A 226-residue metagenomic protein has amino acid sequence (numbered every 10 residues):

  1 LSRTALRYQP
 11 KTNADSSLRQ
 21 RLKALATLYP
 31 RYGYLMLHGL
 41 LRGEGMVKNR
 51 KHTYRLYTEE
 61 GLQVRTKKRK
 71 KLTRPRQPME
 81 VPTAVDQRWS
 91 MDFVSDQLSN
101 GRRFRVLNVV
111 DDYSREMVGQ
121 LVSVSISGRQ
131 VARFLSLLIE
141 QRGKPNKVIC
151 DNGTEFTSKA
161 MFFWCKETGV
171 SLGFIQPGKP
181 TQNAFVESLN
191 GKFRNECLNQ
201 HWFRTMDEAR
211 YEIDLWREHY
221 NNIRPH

Functional and structural regions predicted by a protein language model:
L1-R88, D96, K179: Basic, flexible linker segments flanking DNA-binding modules in nucleic acid-interacting mobile-element proteins
T12, C150-N152, S158-F163, L172-R194 (+1 more regions): RNase H-like two-metal-ion nuclease catalytic core shared by retroviral integrases and related mobile-element nucleases
V64, S171-L172: Hydrophobic beta-strand scaffold residues
M91-I139, K144-I149, I175: A short, conserved beta-strand element enriched in hydrophobic/aromatic residues
L198-H201: A short, exposed loop/beta-hairpin motif centered on an aromatic-Gly-Thr core
L215-H226: Charged, gly/pro-enriched flexible loop segments at helix/strand junctions
